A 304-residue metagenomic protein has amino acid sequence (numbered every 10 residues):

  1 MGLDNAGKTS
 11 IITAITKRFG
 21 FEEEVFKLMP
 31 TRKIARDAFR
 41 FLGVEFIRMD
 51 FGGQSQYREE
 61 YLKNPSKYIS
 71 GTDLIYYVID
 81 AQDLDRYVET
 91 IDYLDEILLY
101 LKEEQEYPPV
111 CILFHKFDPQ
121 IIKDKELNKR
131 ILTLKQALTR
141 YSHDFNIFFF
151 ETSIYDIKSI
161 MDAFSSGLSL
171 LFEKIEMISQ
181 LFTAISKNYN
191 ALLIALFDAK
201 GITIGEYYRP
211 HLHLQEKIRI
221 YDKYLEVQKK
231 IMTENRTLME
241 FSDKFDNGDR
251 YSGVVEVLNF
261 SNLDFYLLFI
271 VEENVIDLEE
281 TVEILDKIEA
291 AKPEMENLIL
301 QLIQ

Functional and structural regions predicted by a protein language model:
M1-F19: Glycine-rich phosphate-binding P-loop
T16-E45: Switch I (effector-binding) loop of TRAFAC-class P-loop GTPase G-domains
I34-D37, E45-Y100: Switch II of P-loop NTPase G domains
P108, P119-T183: Canonical P-loop GTPase G-domain recognition
S179, Y208-V257: A charged amphipathic helix-loop-strand protein-protein interaction module that recurs in cytosolic assemblies
K187-G201: Short N-terminal helix-loop-first-beta-strand/juxtamembrane motif that initiates sensory/input modules
S252-L263, I270-V271: A short, hydrophobic, proline-anchored segment that marks a local hinge/packing element in signaling and regulatory
E280-Q304: Juxtadomain coupling helices with adjacent low-complexity linkers
